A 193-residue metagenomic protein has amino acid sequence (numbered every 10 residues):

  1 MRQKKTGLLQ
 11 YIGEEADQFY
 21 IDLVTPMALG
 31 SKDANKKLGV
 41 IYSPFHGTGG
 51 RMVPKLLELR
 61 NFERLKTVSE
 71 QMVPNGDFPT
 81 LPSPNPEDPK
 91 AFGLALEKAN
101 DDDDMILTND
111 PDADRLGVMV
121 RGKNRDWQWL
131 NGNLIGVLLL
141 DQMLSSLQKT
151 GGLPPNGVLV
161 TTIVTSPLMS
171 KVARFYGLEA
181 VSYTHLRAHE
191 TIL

Functional and structural regions predicted by a protein language model:
M1-A91: Gly/Ser/Thr-enriched, mixed-charge loops and adjacent short helices that form phosphate/oxyanion-binding elements
Q3-Y11, K171-S182: Conserved thiamine diphosphate
I21-T25, R51-P54, E58, F92-L96 (+2 more regions): Predominant activation on well-ordered alpha-helical scaffold segments within soluble catalytic domains
I41-F45, V68-E70, L81, I106-D110 (+3 more regions): Generic beta-strand/beta-sheet core signal
P54-F62, R121-N124, R174-E179: Short, solvent-exposed amphipathic alpha-helical segments in soluble enzyme and RNA/protein-processing domains
R64-T67, Q128-L130, E179-Y183: Short hydrophobic/aromatic-enriched beta-strand-loop microsegments
E97-T161, S166-F175: Replace "Mg2+/Mn2+-dependent" with "divalent metal-dependent
H185-A188, I192-L193: Single conserved hydrophobic/aromatic residue that forms the stacking wall/gate of nucleotide- or nucleobase-binding
